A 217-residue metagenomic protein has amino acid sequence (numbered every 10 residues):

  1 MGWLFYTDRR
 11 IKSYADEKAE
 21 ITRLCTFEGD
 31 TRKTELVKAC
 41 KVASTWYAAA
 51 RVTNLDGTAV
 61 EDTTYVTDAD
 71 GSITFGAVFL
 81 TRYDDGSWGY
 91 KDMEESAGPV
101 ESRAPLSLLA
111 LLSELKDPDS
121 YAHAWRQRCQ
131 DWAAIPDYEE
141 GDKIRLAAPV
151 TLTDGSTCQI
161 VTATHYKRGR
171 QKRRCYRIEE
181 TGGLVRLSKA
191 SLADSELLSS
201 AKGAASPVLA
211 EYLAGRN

Functional and structural regions predicted by a protein language model:
M1-T31: Charged, amphipathic alpha-helical stretches
Y14-K18, R32-L36, A59, I73 (+3 more regions): Short amphipathic alpha-helical segments that mediate assembly, nucleic-acid/protein binding, or membrane association
R23-R82, V150-K167: Amphipathic, interaction-prone secondary-structure segments
T31-T45, A122-W125, D131, G141-R145: Short glycine-rich, low-complexity/disordered patches
W46-A48, D142, K172-Y176: Short beta-strand micro-motifs in enzyme catalytic cores
G86-A133, C175-N217: Intrinsically disordered, low-complexity, charged/polar segments
P136-V150: Short coil-to-beta transition motif at edge beta-strands of beta-rich domains
T153-A190: Basic/aromatic-rich interaction segments and small domains that mediate binding to polyanionic partners
